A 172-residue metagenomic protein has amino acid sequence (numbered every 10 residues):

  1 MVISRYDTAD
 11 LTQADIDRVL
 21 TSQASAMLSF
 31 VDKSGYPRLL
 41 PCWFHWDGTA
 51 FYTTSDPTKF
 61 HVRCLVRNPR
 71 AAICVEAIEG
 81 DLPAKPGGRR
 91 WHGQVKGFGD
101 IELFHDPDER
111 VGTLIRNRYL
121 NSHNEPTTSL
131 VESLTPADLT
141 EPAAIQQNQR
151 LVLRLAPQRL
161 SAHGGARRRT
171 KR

Functional and structural regions predicted by a protein language model:
M1-L11, I78, K85-R172: Charged, gly/pro-rich active-site loop segments
V2-M27: Short, basic/aromatic recognition patches
Q13, T58-K59: Structural motif corresponding to alpha-helix initiation and N-cap regions
I16, A24, T49, G93 (+1 more regions): A generic secondary-structure signal marking the coil-to-beta-strand transition
L20-T21, V66-R67, R116, Q146: Alpha-helix boundary recognition
Q23-P57, R63, A72-E76, P83-G87: Short beta-strand segments
A24, L40, P69, G97 (+1 more regions): Residues that flank catalytic or metal-binding motifs in active/ligand-binding sites
C64-A71, N117-N121: Short, intrinsically disordered, mixed-charge
